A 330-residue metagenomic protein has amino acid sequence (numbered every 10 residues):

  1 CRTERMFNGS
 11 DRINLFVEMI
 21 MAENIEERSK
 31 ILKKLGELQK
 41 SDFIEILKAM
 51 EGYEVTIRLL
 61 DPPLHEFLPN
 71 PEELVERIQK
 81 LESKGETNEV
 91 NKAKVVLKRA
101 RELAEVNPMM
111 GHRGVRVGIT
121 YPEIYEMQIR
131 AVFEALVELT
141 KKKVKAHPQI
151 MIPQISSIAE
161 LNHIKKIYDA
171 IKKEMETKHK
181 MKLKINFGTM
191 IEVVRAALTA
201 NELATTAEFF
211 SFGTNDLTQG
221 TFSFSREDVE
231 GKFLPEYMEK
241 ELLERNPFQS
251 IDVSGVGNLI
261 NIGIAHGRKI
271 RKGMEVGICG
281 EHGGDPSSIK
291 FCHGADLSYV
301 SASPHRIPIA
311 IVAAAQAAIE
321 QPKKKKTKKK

Functional and structural regions predicted by a protein language model:
C1-K330: Conserved alpha/beta-domain cores
